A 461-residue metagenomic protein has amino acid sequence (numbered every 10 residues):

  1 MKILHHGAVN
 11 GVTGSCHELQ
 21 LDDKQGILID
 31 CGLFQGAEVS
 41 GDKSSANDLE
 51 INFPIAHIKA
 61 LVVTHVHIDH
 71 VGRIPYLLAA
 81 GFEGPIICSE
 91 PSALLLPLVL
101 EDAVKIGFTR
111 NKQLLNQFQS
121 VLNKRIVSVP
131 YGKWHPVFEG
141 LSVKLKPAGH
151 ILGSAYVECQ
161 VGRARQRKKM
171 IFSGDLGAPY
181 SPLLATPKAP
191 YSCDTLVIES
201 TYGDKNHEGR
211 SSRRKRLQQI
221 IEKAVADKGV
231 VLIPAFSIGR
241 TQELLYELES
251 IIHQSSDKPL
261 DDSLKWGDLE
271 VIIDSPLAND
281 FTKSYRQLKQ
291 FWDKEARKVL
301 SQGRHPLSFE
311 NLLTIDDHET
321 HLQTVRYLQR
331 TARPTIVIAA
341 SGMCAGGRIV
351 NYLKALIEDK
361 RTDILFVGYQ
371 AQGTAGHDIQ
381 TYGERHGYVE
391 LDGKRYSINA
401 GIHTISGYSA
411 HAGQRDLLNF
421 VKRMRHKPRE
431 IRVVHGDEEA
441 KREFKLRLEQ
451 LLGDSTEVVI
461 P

Functional and structural regions predicted by a protein language model:
M1-V62, H67-V71, Y76-E243, E247-W266: His/Asp/Glu-rich metal-coordinating catalytic cores of metallo-dependent phosphodiesterases/hydrolases acting on
Q25, G81-P85, D227-G229, G267-L269 (+3 more regions): A short helix->loop->beta-strand "cap" motif at the edges of active sites that frequently abuts
S40-D42, P182-V197, Q290-R297, Q370-S397: Short, compositionally biased "basic patch" segments
E101-I106, S212-R213, L248-I252, R286-E295 (+2 more regions): Short secondary-structure boundary/capping segments
I220-A375, E390, V434: Hard-cation-handling environments
G347-L356, S409-R425: A short, acidic, amphipathic alpha-helical segment used as a generic capping/interface helix at domain edges
V389-V421: Generic long, charged, amphipathic alpha-helical segments
L417-L448: C-terminal structured "cap/appendage" subdomains that terminate the fold
